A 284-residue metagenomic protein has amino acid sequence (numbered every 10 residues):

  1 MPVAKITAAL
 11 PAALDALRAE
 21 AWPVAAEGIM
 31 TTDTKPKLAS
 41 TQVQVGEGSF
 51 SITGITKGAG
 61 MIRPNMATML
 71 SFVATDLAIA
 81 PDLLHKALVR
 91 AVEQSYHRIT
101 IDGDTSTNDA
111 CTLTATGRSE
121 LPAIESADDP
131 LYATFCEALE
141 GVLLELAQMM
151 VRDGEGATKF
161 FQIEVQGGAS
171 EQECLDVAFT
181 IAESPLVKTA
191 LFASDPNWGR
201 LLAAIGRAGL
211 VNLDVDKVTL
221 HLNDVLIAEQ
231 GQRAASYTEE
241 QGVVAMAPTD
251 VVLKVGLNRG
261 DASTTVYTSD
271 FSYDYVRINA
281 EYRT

Functional and structural regions predicted by a protein language model:
M1-T284: A structural signal for small-residue-enriched, beta-sheet-centric alpha/beta enzyme cores and oligomeric scaffold folds
